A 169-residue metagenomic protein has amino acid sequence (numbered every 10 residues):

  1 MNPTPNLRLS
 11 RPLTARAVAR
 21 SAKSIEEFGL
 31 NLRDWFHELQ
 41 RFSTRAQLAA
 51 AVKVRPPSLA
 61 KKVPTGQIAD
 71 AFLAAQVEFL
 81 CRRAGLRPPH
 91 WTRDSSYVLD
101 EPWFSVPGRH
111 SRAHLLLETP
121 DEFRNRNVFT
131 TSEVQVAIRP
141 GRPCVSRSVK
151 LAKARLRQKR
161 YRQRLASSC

Functional and structural regions predicted by a protein language model:
M1-P3, S168-C169: Short Lys/Arg-enriched helix C-cap and helix-to-coil transition segments that create basic nucleic-acid-contact patches
N2-G85: Charged, helix-prone or intrinsically disordered regulatory segments positioned adjacent to compact structured domains
V18, I25, C81, R93-D94 (+1 more regions): Alpha-helical interaction segments
E78-V145: Charge-dense, extended regions
E133-C169: BZIP DNA-binding basic region
